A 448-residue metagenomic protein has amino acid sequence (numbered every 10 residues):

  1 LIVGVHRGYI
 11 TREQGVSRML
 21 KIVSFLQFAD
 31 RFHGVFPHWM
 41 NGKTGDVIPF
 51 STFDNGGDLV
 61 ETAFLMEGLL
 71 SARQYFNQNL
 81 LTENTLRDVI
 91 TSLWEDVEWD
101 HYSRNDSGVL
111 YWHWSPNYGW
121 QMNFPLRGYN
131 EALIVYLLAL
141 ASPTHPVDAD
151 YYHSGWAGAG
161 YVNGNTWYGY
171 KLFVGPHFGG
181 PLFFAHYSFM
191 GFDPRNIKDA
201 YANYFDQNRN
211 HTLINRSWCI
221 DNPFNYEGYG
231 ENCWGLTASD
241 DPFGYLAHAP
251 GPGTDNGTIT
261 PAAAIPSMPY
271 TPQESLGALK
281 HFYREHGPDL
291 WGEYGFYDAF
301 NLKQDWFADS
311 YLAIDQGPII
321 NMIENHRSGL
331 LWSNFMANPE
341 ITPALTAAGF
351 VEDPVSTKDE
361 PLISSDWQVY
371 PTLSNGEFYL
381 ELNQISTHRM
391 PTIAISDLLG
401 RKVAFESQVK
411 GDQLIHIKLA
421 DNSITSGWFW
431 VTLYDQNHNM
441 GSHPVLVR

Functional and structural regions predicted by a protein language model:
L1-P354: Ser/Thr/Asn(+Pro)-rich, low-complexity disordered segments
E360-R448: C-terminal outer-membrane/trafficking sorting elements
